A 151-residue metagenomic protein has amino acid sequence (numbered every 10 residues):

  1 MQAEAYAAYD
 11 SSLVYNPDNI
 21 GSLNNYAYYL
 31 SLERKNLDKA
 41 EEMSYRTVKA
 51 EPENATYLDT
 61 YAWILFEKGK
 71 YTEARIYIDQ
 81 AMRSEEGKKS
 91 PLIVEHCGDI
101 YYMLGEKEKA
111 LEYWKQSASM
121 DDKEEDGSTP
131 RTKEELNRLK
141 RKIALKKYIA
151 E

Functional and structural regions predicted by a protein language model:
A7-V14, Y45-K49, M82-R83, S119: Conserved structural position within tetratricopeptide repeats
P17, P52, E86-K88, D122: Short coil turns that delineate tetratricopeptide repeat
Y28-Y29, W63, D99: Residue-level recognition of tetratricopeptide repeat
L32-E33, E67-K68, M103, K142-K146: Register position in tetratricopeptide repeats
